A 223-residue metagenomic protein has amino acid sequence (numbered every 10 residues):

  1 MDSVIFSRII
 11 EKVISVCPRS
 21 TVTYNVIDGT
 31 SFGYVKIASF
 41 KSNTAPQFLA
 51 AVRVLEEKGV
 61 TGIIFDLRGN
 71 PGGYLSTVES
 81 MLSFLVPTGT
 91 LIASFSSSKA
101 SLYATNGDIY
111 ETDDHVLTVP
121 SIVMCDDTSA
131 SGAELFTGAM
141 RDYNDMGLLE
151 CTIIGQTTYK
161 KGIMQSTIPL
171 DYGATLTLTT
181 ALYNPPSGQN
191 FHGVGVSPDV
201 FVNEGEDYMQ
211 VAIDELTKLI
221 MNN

Functional and structural regions predicted by a protein language model:
M1, V35, F65, S121 (+2 more regions): Terminal peptide-recognition signature
M1-T61, S83, A104-E111, H192-T217: C-terminal, low-ordered peptide segments at domain boundaries
V16-Y24, G72-M124, T128, Y159-P169 (+1 more regions): Gly/Ser/Thr-rich loop/hinge elements
T30-G33, K58-I63, T88-I92, T118-P120 (+1 more regions): Loop/turn elements at helix/coil->beta-strand transitions in domains of secreted/extracellular proteins
K36-F40, D66-N70, F95-S98, M124-T128 (+3 more regions): Active-site-proximal beta-strand/loop segments in catalytic clefts of secreted hydrolases
A38-P46, G72-E79, H115, D127-E134 (+1 more regions): Soluble non-cytosolic domains of exported or imported proteins
R53-V60, S83-T90, D126-A130, R141-L149 (+1 more regions): Sec-exported extracytoplasmic/periplasmic mature domains
I153-F191: BRCT (BRCA1 C-terminal) domain core and associated BRCT-interaction motifs
